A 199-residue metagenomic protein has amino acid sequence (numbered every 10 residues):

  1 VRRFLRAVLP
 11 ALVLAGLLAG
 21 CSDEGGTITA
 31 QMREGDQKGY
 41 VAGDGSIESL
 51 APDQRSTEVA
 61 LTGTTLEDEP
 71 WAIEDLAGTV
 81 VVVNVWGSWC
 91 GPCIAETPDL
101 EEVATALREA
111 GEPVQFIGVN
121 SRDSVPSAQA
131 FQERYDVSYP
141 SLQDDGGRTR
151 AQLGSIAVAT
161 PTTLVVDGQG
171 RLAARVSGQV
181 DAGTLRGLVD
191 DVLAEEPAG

Functional and structural regions predicted by a protein language model:
V1-T62, A198-G199: N-terminal targeting signals for export/organelle localization
A51-V81: A short beta-strand-turn-helix
W71-I94, L100: Short active-site neighborhood of thiol/selenol oxidoreductases, capturing the structured segment around
G78-V80, E112-Q115, S138-Y139: Loop/turn elements at helix/coil->beta-strand transitions in domains of secreted/extracellular proteins
V83, I117-V119, L164: Conserved hydrophobic packing residues within short motifs/helices of P-loop NTPase cores of ABC-family ATPases
I94-Y135, D145-Q152: Structural microenvironment flanking redox-active thiols in thiol-disulfide oxidoreductases
A130-S138, D144-G199: Thiol/disulfide oxidoreductase modules built on the thioredoxin-like
